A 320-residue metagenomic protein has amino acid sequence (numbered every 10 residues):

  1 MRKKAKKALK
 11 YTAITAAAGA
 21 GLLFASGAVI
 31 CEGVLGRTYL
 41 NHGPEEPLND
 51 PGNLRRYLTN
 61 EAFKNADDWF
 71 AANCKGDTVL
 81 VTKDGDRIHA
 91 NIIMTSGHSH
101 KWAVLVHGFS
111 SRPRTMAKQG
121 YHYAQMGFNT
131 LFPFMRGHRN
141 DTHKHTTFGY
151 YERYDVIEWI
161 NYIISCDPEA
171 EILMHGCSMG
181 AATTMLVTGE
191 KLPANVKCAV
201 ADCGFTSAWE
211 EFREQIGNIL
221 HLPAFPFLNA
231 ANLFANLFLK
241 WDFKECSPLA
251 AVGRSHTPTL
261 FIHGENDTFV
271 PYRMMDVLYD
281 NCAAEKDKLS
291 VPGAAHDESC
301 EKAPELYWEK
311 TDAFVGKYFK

Functional and structural regions predicted by a protein language model:
T15-V81: An N-terminal hydrophobic leader/cap segment in hydrolases
T115, T146-D167: Alpha/beta-hydrolase active-site loop
Q119, P248, T257, P271-D280: Short alpha-helix in the alpha/beta-hydrolase fold that links the catalytic acid
G120-T142: Conserved alpha/beta-hydrolase
L186-W241, A250: Hydrolase active-site cap/lid region
R254-H256, F261-H263, D267: Short beta-strand/loop motif that positions the catalytic acidic residue of the alpha/beta-hydrolase fold
E265-V270, D297-E298: Acidic catalytic loop of the alpha/beta-hydrolase fold
A294-W308: Catalytic histidine-centered segment of alpha/beta-hydrolase-like enzymes
